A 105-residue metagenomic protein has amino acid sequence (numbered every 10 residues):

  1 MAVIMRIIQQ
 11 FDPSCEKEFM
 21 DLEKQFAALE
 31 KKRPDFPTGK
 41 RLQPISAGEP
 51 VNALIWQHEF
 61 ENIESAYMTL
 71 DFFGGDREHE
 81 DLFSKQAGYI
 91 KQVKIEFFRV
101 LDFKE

Functional and structural regions predicted by a protein language model:
A2, R6-Q9, E23, E30 (+3 more regions): Functionally constrained cores in energy, signaling, and assembly domains
V3-Q10, G39-G74: Short, well-ordered beta-strand segments in beta-rich or mixed alpha/beta enzyme and ligand-binding folds
P13-C15, K32, E61-I63, D102: A short, structured loop/turn motif at beta-sheet edges
C15-R41, G74, E78-L82: Short amphipathic alpha-helical segments
K17-F19, A66-M68, E105: Short acidic, gly/pro-rich beta-turn/loop elements at beta-sheet edges and active-site/ligand-binding grooves
P37-I55, E78-E105: Glycine-rich beta-strand-turn "strand-cap" elements at beta-sheet edges
